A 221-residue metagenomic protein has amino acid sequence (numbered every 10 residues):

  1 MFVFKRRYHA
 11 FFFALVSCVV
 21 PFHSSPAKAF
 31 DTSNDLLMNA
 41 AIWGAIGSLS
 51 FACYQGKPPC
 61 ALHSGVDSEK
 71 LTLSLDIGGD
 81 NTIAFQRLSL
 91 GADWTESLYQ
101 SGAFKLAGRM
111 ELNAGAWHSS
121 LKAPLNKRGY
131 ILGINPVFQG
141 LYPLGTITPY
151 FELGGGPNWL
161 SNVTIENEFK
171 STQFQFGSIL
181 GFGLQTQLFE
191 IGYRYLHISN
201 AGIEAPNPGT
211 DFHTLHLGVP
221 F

Functional and structural regions predicted by a protein language model:
M1-L62: Cleavable N-terminal export/targeting peptides
D31-S33, Y54-E69, T95-L106, L141-P149: Short loop/turn motifs that connect adjacent beta-strands in outer-membrane beta-barrel proteins
D67-E69, T82-L90, N126-I134, K170-S178 (+2 more regions): Residues that define the transmembrane beta-barrel architecture of outer-membrane proteins
L71-G79, M110-A116, F151-P157, I191-H197: Transmembrane beta-barrel strands of outer-membrane/channel proteins
L75, L88-E96, A114, I134-Y142 (+3 more regions): Residues on the lipid-exposed face of transmembrane beta-strands in outer-membrane beta-barrel proteins
L75-I77, L121-N126, T164-F169, N200-A205: Extracellular loop and loop/strand-boundary signature of outer-membrane beta-barrel proteins
A103, G183-F221: Predominantly the C-terminal beta-signal and adjacent terminal strand-loop region of outer-membrane beta-barrel
M110-G129: Outer-membrane beta-barrel translocator/channel fold
